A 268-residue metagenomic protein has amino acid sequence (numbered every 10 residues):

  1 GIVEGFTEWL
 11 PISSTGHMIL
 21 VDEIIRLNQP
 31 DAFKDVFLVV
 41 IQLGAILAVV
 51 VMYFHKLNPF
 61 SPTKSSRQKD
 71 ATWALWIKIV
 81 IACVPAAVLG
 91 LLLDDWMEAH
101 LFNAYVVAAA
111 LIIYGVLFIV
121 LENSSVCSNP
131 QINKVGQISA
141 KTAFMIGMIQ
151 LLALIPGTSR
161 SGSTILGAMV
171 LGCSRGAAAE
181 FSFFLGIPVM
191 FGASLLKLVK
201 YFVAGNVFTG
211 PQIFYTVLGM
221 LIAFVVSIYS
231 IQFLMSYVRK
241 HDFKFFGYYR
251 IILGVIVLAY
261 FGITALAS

Functional and structural regions predicted by a protein language model:
G1-S268: Multi-pass membrane proteins that catalyze or facilitate reactions on polyprenyl-/lipid-phosphate substrates and their
